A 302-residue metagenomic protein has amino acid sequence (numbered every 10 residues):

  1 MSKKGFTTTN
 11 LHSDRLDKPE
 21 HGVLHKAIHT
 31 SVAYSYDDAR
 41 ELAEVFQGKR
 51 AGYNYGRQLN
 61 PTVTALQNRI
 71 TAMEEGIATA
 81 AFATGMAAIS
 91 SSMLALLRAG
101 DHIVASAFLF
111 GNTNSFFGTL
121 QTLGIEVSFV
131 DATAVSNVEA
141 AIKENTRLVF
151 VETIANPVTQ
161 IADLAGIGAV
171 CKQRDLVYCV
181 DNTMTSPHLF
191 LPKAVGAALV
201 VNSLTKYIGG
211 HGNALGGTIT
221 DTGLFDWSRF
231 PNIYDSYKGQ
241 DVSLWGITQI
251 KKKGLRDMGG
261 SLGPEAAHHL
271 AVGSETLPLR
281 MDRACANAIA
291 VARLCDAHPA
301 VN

Functional and structural regions predicted by a protein language model:
M1-R50, Q58: N-terminal glycine-rich, Lys/His-bearing helix-loop that initiates the first secondary-structure elements of many
S2, N10-P19, T79-H298: Conserved PLP-enzyme active-site core in the AAT-like
A33, D38-S90, N112-T119: Conserved N-terminal alpha-helix of the aminotransferase class I/II PLP-enzyme fold
N302: Active-site rim loops that border cofactor/substrate pockets in soluble metabolic enzymes
